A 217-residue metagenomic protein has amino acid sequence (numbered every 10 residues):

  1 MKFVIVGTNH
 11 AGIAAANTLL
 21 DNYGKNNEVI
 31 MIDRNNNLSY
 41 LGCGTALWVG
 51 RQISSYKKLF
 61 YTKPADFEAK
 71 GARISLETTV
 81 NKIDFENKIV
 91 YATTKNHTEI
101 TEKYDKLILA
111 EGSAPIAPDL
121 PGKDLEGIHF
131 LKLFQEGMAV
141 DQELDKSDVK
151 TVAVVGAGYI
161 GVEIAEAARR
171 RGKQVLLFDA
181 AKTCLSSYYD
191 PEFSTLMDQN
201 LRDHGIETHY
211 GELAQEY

Functional and structural regions predicted by a protein language model:
M1-R73, A165-E192: Beta1-alpha1 glycine-rich phosphate/pyrophosphate-binding loop at the start of Rossmann-like nucleotide-binding domains
M1-V4, F60-T151, G211: FAD-binding core/adjacent interface of flavoenzyme oxidoreductases
G7-A11, K132-L133, V155-G158: Glycine-rich Rossmann-fold phosphate-binding loop(s) that bind the pyrophosphate of adenine dinucleotide cofactors
G12, K82, A114-I116, G161 (+2 more regions): Glycine-rich nucleotide phosphate-binding loop and flanking beta-alpha elements of Rossmann-like dinucleotide-binding
T18, A139, A167, L196 (+1 more regions): Alpha-helical scaffold segments in soluble metabolic enzymes
E28, G71-T94, E102, R170-Y217: A Rossmann-like FAD-binding core segment of flavoenzymes
S39, A117-P118, V162-E163: Glycine/Thr-rich phosphate-binding loops of Rossmann-like dinucleotide-binding domains
H129, A157, S186: Glycine- and other small-residue-rich loops at beta-strand/loop junctions that grip anionic moieties
